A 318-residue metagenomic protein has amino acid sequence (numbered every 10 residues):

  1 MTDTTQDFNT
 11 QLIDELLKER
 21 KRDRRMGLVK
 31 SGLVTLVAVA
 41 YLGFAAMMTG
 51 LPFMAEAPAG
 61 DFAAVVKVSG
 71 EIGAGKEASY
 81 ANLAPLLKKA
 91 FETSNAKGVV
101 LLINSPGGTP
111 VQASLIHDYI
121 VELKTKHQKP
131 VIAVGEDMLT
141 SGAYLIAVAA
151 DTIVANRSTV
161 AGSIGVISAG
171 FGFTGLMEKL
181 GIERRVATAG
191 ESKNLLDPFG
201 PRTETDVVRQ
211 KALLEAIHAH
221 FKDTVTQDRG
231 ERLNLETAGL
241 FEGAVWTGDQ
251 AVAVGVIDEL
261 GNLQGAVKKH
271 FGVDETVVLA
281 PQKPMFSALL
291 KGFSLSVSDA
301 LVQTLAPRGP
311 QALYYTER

Functional and structural regions predicted by a protein language model:
M1-I132, D137-L139, L145-N156, S168-R318: N-terminal organellar transit peptides
S158-V166: Active-site loop architecture of trypsin-fold serine endopeptidases
